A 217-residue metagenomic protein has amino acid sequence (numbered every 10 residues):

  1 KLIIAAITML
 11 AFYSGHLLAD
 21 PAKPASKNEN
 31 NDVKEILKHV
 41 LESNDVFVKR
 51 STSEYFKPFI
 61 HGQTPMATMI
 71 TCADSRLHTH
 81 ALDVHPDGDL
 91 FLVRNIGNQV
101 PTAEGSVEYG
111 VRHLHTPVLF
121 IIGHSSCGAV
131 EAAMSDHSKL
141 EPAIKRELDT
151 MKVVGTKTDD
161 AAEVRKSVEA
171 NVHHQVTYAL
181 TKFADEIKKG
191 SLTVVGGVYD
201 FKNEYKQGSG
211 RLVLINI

Functional and structural regions predicted by a protein language model:
K1-L2: Positively charged n-region of N-terminal signal peptides that target proteins for export
A5-Y13: Bacterial N-terminal signal peptides
H16-L18: Sec/Tat signal peptide C-region and signal peptidase I cleavage site
D20-T64, I96-L114, E131-I217: Divalent-metal-activated hydrolytic enzyme cores
K49-G88: N-terminal short beta-loop-beta anion/metal-coordinating cradle
M69, I121, G196: Divalent metal-coordination and catalytic microenvironments
T71-R76, I96-Q99, H124-S125: Short glycine-enriched loops at secondary-structure junctions
F120-G123, A129-M134: Glycine- and Gly-Pro-enriched alpha-helical subdomains that act as flexible, kink-prone "lid/hinge" or packing modules
